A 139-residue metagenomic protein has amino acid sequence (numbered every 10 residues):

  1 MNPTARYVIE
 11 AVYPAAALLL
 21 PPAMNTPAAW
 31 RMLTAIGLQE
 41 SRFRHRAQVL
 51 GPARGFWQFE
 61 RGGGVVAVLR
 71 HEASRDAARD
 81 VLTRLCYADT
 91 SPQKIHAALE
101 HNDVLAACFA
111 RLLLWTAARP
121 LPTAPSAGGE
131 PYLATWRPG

Functional and structural regions predicted by a protein language model:
N2-A11, L38-A118: Peptidoglycan-targeting cell-wall enzymes and recognition modules
P3-V12, A16-P27, A35-L38: Catalytic phosphate/metal-binding cores of nucleic-acid and nucleotide-processing enzymes, i.e., regions that mediate
A15, L19, Q39, L113-A117 (+1 more regions): Structured segments of extracytoplasmic/periplasmic soluble domains in secreted or envelope-associated proteins
A17-L20, A73-D76, C86, W136-R137: Generic secondary-structure transition motif, activating predominantly at the C-termini of alpha-helices
L20-L33, R46-Q48, L121-G128: Surface-exposed patches in mature extracellular/periplasmic domains of secreted proteins
R31-A35, C108, P131: Amphipathic alpha-helical interaction segments
G37-S41, L121-G139: Acidic helix/loop microenvironments that form the catalytic cleft of cell-wall polysaccharide enzymes
